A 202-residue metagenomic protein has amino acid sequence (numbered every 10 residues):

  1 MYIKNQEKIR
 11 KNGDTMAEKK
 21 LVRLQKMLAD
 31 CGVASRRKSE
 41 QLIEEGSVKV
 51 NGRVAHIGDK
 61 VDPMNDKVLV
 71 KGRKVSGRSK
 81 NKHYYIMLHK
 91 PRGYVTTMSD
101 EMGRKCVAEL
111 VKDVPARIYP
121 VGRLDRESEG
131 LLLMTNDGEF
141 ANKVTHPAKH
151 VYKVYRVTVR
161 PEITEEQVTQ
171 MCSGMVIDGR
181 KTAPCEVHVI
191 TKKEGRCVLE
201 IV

Functional and structural regions predicted by a protein language model:
K4, K8-K11, T15-V202: Basic, flexible Lys/Arg- and Gly-enriched helix-loop patches that mediate nucleic-acid binding at interfaces with rRNA
